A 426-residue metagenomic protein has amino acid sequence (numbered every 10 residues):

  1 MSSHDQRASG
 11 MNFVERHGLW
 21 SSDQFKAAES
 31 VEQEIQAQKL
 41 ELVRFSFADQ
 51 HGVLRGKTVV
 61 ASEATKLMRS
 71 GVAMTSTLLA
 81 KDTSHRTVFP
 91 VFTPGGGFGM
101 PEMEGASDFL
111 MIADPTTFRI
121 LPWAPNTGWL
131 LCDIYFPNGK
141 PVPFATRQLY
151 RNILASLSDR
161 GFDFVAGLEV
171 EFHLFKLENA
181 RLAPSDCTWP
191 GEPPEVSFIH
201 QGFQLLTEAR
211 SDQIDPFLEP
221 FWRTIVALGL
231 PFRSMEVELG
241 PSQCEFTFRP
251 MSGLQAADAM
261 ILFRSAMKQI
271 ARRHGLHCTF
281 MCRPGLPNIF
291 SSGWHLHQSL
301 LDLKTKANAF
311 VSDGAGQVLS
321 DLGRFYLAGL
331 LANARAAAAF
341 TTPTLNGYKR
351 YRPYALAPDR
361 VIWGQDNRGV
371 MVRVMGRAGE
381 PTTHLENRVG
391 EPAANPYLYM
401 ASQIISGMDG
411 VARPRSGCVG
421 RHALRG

Functional and structural regions predicted by a protein language model:
S2-G18, A27-S30, L262, Q269-I270 (+2 more regions): Catalytic-core signal marking the mid-to-C-terminal active-site face
S2-S234, A256-A259, G426: ATP/Mg2+-dependent ligation/transfer catalytic cores
L42, T127-L131, G167-E171, Q243-E245 (+3 more regions): Broad gene-expression machinery/nucleic-acid interaction feature
D49-H51, Y135-P141, R210, P250-A256 (+4 more regions): A generic structural motif
V165-H173, P190-E208, L228-F248, H277-H297 (+1 more regions): Core alpha/beta catalytic barrel or barrel-like domain that forms the active/cofactor pocket in diverse metabolic
E208-D212, S234, M251-D258, C282-I289 (+3 more regions): Alpha-helix capping and helix-loop boundary segments enriched in small/acidic/polar residues
R249, G253-P284: Gly/Pro-rich turn-and-neighbor structural signature
